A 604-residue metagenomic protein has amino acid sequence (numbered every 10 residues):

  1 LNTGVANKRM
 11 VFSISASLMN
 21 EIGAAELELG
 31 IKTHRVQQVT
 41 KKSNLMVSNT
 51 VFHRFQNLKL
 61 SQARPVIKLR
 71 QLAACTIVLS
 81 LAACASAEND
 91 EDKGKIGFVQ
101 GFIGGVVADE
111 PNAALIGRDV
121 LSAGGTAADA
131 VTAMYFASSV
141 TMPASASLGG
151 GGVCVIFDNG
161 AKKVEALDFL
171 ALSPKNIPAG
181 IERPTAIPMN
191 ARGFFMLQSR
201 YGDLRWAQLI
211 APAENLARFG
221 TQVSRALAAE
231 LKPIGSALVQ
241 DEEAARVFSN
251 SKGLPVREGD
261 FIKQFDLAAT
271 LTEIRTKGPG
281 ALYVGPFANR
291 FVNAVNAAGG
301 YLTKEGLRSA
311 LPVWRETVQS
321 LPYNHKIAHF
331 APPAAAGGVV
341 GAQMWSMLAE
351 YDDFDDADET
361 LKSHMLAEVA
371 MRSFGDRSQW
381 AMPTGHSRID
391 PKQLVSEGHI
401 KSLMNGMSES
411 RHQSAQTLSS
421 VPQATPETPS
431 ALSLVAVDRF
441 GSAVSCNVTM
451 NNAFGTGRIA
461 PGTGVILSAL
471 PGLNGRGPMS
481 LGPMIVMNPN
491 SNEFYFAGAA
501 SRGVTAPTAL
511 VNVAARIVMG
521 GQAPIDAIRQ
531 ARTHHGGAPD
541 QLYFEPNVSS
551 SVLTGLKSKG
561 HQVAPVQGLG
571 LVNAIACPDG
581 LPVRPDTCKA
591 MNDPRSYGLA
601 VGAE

Functional and structural regions predicted by a protein language model:
L1, A25-G30, H34: Residue-level detector of structural "landmarks"
T50-A73: Bacterial N-terminal signal peptides that target proteins for export
A82-A83: C-terminal motif of bacterial Sec signal peptides marking the signal peptidase cleavage site
S86-L115, D119, G125-V284, N289-K326 (+3 more regions): Noncatalytic scaffold domains of N-terminal-nucleophile
A128, V140-A146, V153-F157, E165 (+4 more regions): Active-site rim segments in enzyme catalytic domains, especially the processed small/beta chain of N-terminal
R315, T428-A431, A453, M479-L481: Short, small/polar residue-rich loop motifs at catalytic or cofactor-binding pockets
E350-T449: Internal maturation/activation junctions in enzymes
L510, M519-Q567: Extended C-terminal subregions enriched in glycine
